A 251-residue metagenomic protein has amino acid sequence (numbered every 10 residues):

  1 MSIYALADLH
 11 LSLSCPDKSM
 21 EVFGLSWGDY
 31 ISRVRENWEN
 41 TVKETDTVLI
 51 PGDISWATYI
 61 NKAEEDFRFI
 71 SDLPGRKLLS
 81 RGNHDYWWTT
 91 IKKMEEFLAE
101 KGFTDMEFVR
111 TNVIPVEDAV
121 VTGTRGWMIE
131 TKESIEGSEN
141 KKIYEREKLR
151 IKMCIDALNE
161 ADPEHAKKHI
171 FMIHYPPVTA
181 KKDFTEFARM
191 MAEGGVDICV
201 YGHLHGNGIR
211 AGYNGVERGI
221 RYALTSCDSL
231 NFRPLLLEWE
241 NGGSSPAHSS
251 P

Functional and structural regions predicted by a protein language model:
M1-Y30, R35-N37, K43-E44, G137-N140 (+2 more regions): Acidic, histidine-bearing metal-coordination/catalytic regions of metal-dependent phosphoesterases
S2, D17-V116, T185-V196, I220 (+1 more regions): Core catalytic region of metal-dependent phosphoesterases/phosphodiesterases, especially metallo-beta-lactamase-like
I3-A5, L49, V121, I170-M172 (+1 more regions): Structural motif
A7, R81, N112, R125 (+2 more regions): Residues at the C-termini of beta-strands that transition into short coil/loop
D8, G52-D53, G82-N83, H174 (+1 more regions): Active-site glycine-centered loops adjacent to acidic/histidine catalytic or metal-binding residues that shape
L9-S14, T89-K182: Conserved catalytic scaffold of divalent metal-dependent phosphoesterases
L11, S55-W56, P177, G206: Short active-site segment of divalent metal-dependent hydrolases/proteases that encodes the spacing between
L78, P177-G242, H248: Conserved beta-sheet core of the metallophosphoesterase superfamily
